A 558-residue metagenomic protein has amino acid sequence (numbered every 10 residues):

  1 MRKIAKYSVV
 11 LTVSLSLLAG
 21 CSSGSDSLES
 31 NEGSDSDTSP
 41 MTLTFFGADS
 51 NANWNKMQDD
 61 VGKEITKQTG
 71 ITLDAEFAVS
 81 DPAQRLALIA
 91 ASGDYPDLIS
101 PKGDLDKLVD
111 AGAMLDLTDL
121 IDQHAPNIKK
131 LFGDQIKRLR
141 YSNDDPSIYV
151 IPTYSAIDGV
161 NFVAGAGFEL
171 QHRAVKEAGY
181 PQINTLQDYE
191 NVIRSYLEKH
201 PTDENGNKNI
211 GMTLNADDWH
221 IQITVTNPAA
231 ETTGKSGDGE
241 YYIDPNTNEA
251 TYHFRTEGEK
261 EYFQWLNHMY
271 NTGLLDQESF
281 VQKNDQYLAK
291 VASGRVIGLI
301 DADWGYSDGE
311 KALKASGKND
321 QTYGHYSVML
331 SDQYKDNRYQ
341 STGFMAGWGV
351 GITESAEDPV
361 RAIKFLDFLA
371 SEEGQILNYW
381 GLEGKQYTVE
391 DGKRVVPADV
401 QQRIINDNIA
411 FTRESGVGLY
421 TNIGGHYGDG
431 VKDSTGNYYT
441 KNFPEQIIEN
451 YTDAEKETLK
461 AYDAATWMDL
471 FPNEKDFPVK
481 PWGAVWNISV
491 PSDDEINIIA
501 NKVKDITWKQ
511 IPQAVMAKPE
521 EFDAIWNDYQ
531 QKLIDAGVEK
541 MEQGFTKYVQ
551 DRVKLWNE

Functional and structural regions predicted by a protein language model:
K6-V10, C21-D188, H200, T233-Y242 (+2 more regions): Conserved N-terminal structural module of periplasmic/extracytoplasmic solute-binding proteins
S16-G20: C-terminal motif of bacterial Sec signal peptides marking the signal peptidase cleavage site
T72-A78, E278, G324-S327: General small-molecule cofactor/ligand-binding pocket signal
V79-Q84, Q282-D285, S331-Q333: Short acidic loop-to-helix transition motifs that present clustered carboxylates
L105-D106, G112-R140, I193-L197, N207-I243 (+1 more regions): Carboxylate/His-rich catalytic cores and anion/metal-binding grooves
S147, P152-Q222, D244-K290, R295 (+2 more regions): Helix-loop-helix "hinge/cap" segment bordering the ligand-binding cleft or interdomain interface
Q321-S331, R338-Y420: Polar, glycine-rich mid-to-C-terminal structural blocks that act as macromolecule-binding/assembly scaffolds
L377-K509, M516: Conserved small-residue motifs centered on glycine
